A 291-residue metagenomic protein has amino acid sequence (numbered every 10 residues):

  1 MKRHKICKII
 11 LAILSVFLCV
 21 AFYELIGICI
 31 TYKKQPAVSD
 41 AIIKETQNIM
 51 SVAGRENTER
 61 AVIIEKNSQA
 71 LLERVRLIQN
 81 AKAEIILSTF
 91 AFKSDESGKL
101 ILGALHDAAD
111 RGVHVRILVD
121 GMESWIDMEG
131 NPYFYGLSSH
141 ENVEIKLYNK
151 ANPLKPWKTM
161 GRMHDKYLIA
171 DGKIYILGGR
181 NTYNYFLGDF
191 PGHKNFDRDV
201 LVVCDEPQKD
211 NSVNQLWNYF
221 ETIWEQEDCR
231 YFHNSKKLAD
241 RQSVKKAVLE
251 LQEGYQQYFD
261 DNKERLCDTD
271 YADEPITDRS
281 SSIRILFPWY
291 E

Functional and structural regions predicted by a protein language model:
K2-E129, F134-V143, P153-D165, A170-E291: Charged, low-complexity intrinsically disordered terminal segments
K150: Short loop/turn segments at beta-alpha junctions that line or gate ligand-sensing/allosteric surfaces
